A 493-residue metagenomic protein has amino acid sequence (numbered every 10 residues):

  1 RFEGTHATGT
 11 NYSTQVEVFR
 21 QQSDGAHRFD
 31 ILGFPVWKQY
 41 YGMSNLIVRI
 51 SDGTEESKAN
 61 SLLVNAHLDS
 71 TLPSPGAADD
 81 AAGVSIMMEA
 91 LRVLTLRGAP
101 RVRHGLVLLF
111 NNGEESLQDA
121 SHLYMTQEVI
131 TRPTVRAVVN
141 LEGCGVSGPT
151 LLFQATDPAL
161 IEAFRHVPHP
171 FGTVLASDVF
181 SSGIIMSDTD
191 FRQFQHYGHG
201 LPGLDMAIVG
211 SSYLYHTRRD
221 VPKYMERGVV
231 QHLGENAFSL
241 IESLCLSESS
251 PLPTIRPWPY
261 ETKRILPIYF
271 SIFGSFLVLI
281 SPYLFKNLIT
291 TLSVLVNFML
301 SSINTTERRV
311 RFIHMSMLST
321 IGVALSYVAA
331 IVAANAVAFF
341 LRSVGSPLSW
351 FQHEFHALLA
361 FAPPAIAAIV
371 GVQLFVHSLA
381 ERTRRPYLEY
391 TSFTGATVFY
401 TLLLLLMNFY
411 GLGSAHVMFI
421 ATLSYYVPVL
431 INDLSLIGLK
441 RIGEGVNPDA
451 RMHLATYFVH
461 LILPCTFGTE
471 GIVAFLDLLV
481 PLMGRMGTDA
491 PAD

Functional and structural regions predicted by a protein language model:
R1-L279: Soluble extramembrane regions of membrane proteins in the secretory/endomembrane system
V129, P133-T150, Y283-E307: C-terminal domain-closing interface element
P259-V294, R308-S319: Cytosolic-side membrane-insertion boundary helix
I289-D493: Alpha-helical transmembrane segments of integral membrane proteins
